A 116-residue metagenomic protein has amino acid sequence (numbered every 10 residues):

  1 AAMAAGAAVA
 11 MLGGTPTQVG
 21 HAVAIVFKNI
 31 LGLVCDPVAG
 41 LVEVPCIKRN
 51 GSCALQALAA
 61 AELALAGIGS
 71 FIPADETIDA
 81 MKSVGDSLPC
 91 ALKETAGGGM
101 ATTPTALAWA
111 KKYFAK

Functional and structural regions predicted by a protein language model:
A1: Glycine-rich phosphate/ribose-binding loops and adjacent secondary-structure elements that form binding surfaces
G6-K116: Functionally critical mobile loop/hinge segments
